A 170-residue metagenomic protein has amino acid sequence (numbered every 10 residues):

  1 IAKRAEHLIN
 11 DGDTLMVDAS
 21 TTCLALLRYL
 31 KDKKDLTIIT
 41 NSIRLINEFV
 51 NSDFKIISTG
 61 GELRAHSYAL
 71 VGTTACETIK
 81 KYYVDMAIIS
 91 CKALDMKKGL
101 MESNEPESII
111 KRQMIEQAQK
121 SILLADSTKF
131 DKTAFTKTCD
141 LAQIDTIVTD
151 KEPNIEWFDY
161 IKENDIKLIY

Functional and structural regions predicted by a protein language model:
I1-Y83: N-terminal active-site beta-alpha-beta segment that forms phosphate/nucleotide-binding and substrate-recognition loops
I46-Y170: Conserved phosphate- and dinucleotide-binding cores of soluble alpha/beta proteins, encompassing both enzyme active
